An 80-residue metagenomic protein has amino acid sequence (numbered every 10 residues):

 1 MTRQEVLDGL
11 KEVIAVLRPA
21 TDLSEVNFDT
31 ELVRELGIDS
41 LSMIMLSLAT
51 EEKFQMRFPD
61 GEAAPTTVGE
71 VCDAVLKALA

Functional and structural regions predicted by a protein language model:
M1-R34, E52-A80: Phosphopantetheine-dependent thiolation modules in NRPS/PKS and related acyl-activating systems
R34-E52: Phosphopantetheine-attachment site and its flanking helix in carrier
